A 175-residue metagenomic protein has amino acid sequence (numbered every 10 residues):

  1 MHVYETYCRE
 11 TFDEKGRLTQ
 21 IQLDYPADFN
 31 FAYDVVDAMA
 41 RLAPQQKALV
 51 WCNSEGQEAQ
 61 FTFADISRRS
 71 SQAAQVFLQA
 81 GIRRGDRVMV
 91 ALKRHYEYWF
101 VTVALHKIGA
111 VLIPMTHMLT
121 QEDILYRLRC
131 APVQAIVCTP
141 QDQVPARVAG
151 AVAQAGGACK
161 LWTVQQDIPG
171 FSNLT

Functional and structural regions predicted by a protein language model:
M1-F61, D65-L78, D167: N-lobe entry segment of adenylate-forming
D24, T62, M89-A91, L112-I113 (+1 more regions): A generic structural signal for short
F29, E55, Y96, M115 (+1 more regions): Residues that cap or initiate secondary-structure elements
D34-D37, D86, D123, C130: Acidic side chains
A40-L42, G81-R83, Q154: Generic structural signal for beta-strand residues in well-ordered domains
Q45, L49-V103, T120-L125, S172-T175: Conserved AMP-binding/adenylate-forming core of the ANL superfamily
Q79-A80, V103, K107-T175: Structural core segment of the AMP-binding/adenylate-forming
